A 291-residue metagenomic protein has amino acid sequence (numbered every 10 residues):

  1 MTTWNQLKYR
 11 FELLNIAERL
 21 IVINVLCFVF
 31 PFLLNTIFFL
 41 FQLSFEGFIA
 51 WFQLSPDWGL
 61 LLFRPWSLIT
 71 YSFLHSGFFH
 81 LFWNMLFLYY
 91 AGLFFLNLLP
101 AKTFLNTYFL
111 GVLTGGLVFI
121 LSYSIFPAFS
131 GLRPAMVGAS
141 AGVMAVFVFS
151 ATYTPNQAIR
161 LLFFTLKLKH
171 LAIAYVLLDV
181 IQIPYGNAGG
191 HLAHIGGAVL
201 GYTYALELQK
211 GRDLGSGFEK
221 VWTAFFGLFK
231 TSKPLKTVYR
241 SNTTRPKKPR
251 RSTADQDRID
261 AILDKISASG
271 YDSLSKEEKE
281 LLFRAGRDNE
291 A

Functional and structural regions predicted by a protein language model:
M1-R258, I262: A detector for small-residue-rich transmembrane helices and their helix-helix packing motifs
Y239-A291: C-terminal regulatory/interaction regions
